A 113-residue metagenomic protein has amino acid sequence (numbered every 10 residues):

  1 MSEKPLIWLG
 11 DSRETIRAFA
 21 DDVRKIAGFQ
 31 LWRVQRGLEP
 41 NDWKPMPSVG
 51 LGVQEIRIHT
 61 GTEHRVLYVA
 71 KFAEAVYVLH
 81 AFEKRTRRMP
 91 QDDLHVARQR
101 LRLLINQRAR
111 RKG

Functional and structural regions predicted by a protein language model:
M1-E63, F72-V76, E83-G113: Basic, Lys/Arg-enriched alpha-helical interface segments
L67: Short, surface-exposed charged micro-motifs
